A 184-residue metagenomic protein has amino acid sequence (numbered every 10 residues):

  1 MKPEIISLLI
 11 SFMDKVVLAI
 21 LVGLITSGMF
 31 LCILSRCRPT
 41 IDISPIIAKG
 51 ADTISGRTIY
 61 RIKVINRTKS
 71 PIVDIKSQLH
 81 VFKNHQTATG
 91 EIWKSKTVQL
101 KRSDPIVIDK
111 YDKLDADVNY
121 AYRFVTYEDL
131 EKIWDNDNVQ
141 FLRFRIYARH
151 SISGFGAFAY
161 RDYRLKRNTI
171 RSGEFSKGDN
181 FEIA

Functional and structural regions predicted by a protein language model:
M1-S35: Membrane-embedded hydrophobic alpha-helical segments
C32-G56: Low-complexity, acidic Ser/Thr/Pro/Gly-rich terminal tails and inter-domain linkers that flank the onset of structured
A48-E182: Membrane-proximal, non-transmembrane interaction regions of membrane/secretory-pathway proteins
